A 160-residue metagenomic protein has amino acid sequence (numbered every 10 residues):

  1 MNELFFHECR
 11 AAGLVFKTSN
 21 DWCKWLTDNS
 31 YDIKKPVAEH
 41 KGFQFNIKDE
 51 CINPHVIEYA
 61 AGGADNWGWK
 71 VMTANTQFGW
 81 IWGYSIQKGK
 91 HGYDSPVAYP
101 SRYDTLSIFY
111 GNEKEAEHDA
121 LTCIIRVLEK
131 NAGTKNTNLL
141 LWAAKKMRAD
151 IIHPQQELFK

Functional and structural regions predicted by a protein language model:
M1-G68, Q156-K160: Negatively charged, low-complexity tracts enriched in Asp/Glu with abundant Ser/Thr
K17, N46, N66-W67, M72 (+3 more regions): Intrinsically disordered, low-complexity, compositionally biased regions/tails
L26-N29, V71-T73, Y84-I86, K146: Short, isolated positions within intrinsically disordered regulatory regions of eukaryotic proteins
D32-E39, H91-K160: Mixed-charge, Lys/Arg-enriched low-complexity segments
Q44, Q77, Q87, Q155-Q156: Residue-identity detector for glutamine
E58, G68-M72, G79-S85, F109 (+1 more regions): Ordered hydrophobic segments in well-structured contexts
T73-Y103: Short aromatic-glycine-(Arg/Gly/Cys) micro-motifs in beta-strand/loop hairpins
